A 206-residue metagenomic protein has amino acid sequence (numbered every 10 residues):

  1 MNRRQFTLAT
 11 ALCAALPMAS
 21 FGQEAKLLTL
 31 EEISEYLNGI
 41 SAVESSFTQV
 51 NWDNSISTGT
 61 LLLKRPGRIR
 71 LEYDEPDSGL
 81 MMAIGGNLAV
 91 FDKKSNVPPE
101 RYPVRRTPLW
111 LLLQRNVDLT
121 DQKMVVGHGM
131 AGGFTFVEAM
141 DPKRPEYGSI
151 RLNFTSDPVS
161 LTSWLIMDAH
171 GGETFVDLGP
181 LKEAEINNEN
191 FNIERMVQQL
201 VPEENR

Functional and structural regions predicted by a protein language model:
R3-T7: N-terminal export leaders
T10-P17: Bacterial N-terminal signal peptides
S20-E24: Boundary at the C-terminal end of the N-terminal hydrophobic targeting segment
E35-N54: A short, Trp-centered hydrophobic/proline-enriched beta-strand micro-motif
L37, T107-L119: Short, solvent-exposed helix-to-loop capping segments enriched in aromatics
F47, I69-Y73, L88-F91, V137 (+1 more regions): Short hydrophobic/aromatic-rich beta-strand segments that constitute the beta-sheet cores of beta-sandwich/beta-barrel
I56, T60-L111, T174-F175, P180: An acidic-aromatic
T120-D121, V126, M130-R206: Gly/Pro-enriched, hydrophobic low-complexity segments that function as extracytoplasmic propeptides/linkers
